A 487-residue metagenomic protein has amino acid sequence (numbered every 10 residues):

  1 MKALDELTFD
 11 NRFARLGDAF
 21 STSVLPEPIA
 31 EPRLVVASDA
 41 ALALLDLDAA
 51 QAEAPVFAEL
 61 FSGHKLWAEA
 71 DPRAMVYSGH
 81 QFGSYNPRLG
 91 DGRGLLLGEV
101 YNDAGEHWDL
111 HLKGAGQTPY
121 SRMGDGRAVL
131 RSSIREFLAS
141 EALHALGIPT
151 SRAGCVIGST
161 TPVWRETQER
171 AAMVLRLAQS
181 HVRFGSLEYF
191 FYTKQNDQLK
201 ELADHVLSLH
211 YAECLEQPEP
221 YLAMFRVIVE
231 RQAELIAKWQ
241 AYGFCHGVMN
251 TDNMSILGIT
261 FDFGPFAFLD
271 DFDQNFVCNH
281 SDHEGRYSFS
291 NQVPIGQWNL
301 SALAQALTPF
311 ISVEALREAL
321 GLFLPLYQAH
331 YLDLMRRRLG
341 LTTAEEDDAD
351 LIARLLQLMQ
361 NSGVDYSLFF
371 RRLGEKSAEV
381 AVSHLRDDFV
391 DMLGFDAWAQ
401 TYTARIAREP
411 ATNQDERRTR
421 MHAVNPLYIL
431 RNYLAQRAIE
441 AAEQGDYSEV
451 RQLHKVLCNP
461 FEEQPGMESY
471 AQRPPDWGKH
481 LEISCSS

Functional and structural regions predicted by a protein language model:
M1-L7, G17-T22, G98-E106, Y120 (+6 more regions): Phosphate-binding glycine-rich loops and adjacent basic patches that engage nucleotide phosphates, nucleic-acid
M1-Y77, C278, H283-S487: Regulatory N- and C-terminal appendages and interdomain linkers associated with kinase/kinase-like NTP transferase
L7-R15, L112, G116, G126 (+4 more regions): N-proximal short alpha-helices
L25-P26, D125-R127, L222-A223: Short, contiguous strand/loop micro-motifs
E31-L34, D39-F57, S62-E216, L257-I259 (+5 more regions): Conserved ATP-binding subdomain of kinase catalytic cores across diverse folds
S133, P162-H246, I256-D350, Q357: ATP-dependent phospho-/nucleotidyl transfer catalytic cores
D252: Conserved protein-kinase catalytic-loop position immediately C-terminal to the HRD catalytic Asp
